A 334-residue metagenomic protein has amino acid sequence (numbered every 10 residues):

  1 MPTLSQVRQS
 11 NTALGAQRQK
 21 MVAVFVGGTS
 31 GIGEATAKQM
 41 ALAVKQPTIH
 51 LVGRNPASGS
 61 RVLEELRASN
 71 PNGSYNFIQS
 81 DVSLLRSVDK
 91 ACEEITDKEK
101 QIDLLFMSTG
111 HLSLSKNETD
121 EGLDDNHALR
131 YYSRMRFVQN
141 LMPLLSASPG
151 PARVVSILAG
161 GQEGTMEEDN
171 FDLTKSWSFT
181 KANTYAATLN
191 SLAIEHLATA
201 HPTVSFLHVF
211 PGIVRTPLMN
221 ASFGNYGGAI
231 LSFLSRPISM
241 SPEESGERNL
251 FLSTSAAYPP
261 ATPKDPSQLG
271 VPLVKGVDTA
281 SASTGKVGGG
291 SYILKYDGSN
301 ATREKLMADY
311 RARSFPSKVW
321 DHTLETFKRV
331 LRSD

Functional and structural regions predicted by a protein language model:
M1-I78, E94, D169-D334: NAD(P)H-dependent oxidoreductase Rossmann-fold/reductase module
V26, E99-G110, V155-L158, L207-P211: Rossmann-fold scaffold of SDR-type NAD(P)-dependent oxidoreductases
P71-N76, E93-M107, S113-E118: A glycine-rich helix->loop->beta "capping" turn within Rossmann-like NAD(P)(H)-dependent oxidoreductase domains
S83, D125-S133, Y185, M240: Glycine-rich NAD(P)-binding loop of the Rossmann-fold in SDR/ketoreductase-type enzymes
Q101-I102, L145-M166, P202-V204: Active-site loop of short-chain dehydrogenase/reductase
L112, Q162-E163, V214-R215: Conserved sequence/active-site signature of Rossmann-fold short-chain dehydrogenase/reductase
L112-R130, K175-S176: Short alpha-helical oligomerization interface
Y131-P149, E195-T199: Amphipathic alpha-helical dimer-interface segment in Rossmann-like NAD(P)H-dependent oxidoreductases
